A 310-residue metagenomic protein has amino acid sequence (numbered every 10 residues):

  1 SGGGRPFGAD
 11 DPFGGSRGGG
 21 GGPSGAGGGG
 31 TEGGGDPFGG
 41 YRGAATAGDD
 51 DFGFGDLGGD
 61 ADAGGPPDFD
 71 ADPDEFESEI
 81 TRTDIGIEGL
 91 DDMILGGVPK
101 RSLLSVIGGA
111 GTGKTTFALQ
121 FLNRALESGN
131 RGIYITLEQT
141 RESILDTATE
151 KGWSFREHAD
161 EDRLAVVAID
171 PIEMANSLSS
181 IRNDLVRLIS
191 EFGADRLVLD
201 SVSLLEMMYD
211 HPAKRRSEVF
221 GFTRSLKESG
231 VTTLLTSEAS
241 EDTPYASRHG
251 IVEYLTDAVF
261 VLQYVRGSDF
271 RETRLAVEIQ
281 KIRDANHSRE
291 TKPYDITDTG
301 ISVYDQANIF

Functional and structural regions predicted by a protein language model:
S1-G89, F310: Haloarchaeal acidic low-complexity proteome signature biased toward cell-envelope/secretome components but also
I87-G97: Pre-Walker A adenine-sensing motif
K100, T112-G113: ATP-binding Walker
V106: Hydrophobic anchor at the beta1->P-loop junction of P-loop NTPases
G109: P-loop (Walker A) phosphate-binding loop of NTP-binding proteins
T115-L164, A168-D170: Conserved P-loop
I169-K227, P293: Phosphate-binding/switch loop-helix module in NTP-utilizing enzymes
P171, S190-F192, V265-F310: Conserved P-loop NTPase
